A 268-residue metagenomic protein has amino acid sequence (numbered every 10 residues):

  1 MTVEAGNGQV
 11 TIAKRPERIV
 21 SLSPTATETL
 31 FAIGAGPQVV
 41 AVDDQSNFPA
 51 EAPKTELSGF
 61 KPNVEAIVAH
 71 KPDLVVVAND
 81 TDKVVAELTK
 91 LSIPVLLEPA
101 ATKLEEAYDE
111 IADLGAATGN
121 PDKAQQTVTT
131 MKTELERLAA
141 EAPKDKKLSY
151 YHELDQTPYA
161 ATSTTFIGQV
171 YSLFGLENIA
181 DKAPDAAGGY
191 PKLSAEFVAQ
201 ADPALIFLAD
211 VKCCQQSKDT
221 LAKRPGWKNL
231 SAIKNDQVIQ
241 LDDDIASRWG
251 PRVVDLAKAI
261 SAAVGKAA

Functional and structural regions predicted by a protein language model:
M1-T25, D122-Y151, A262-A268: Bacterial Sec-exported substrate-binding components of ABC uptake systems
E4-N7, T55-E65, P184-A195: Short helix-initiation/N-cap motifs at beta->coil->alpha
R18-H70, L74-D80, I179: A short, structured surface patch at a secondary-structure boundary
Q45-A50, D82-D113, A117, P121 (+1 more regions): Flexible loop/hinge segments that line or gate small-molecule binding clefts
Q45-F48, T164-G189: Alpha-helical, coiled-coil/dimerization segments enriched in small aliphatic residues
N63-V77, I93, S194-L208: Proline-aspartate-enriched helix->loop->beta-strand connector
K83, E106, I111-A116, Q125 (+3 more regions): Structured C-terminal subdomain patch of bacterial secreted/periplasmic proteins
K83, E98-L114, K147-V170, C214-S217: Extracytoplasmic ligand-binding site segments that recognize negatively charged/polar headgroups
